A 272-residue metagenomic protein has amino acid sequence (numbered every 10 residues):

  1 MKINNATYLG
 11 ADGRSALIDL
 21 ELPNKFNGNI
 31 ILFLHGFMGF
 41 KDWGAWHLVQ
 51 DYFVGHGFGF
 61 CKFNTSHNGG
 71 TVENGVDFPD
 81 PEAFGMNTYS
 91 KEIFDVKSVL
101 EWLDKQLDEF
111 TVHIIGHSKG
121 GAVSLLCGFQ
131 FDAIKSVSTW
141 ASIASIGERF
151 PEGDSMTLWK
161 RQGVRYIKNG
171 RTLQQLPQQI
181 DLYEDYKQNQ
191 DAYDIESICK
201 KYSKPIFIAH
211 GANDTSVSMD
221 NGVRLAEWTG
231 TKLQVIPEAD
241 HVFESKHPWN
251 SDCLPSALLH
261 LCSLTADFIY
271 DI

Functional and structural regions predicted by a protein language model:
M1-K25: N-terminal cap/lid segment of alpha/beta-hydrolase-fold proteins
K25-G69: Short, surface-exposed "cap/lid" segments of acyl-processing enzymes
W46, K204, V217-E227, P248: Short alpha-helix in the alpha/beta-hydrolase fold that links the catalytic acid
E82-K105: Alpha/beta-hydrolase active-site loop
V99-L158: Primarily recognizes the serine-hydrolase "nucleophile elbow" in alpha/beta-hydrolase and SGNH/GDSL folds
Y202, I208-H210, D214: Short beta-strand/loop motif that positions the catalytic acidic residue of the alpha/beta-hydrolase fold
N213-V217, H241: Acidic catalytic loop of the alpha/beta-hydrolase fold
A239, F243, H247-I272: Catalytic active-site module of serine/aspartate enzymes centered on a nucleophile-bearing elbow/loop
